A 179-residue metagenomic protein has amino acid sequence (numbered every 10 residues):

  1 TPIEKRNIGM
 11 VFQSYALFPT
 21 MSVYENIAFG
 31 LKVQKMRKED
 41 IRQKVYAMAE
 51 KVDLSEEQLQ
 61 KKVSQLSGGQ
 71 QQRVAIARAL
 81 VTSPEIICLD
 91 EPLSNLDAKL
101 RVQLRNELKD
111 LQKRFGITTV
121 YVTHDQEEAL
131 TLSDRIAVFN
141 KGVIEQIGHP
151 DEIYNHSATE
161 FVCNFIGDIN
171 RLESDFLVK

Functional and structural regions predicted by a protein language model:
T1-G9, V33, K38-Q43, S157: ABC ATPase NBD coupling module
M21-G30: Short coil-to-helix segment of the ABC ATPase nucleotide-binding domain corresponding to the Q-loop/switch region
E39-E57, S64, K109-D110, G116: Conserved ABC ATPase "signature" region
K62-L66, Q70: Conserved ABC ATPase signature
I76: Hydrophobic anchor residue at the start of the ABC signature
S83: Conserved catalytic motifs of ABC-family nucleotide-binding domains
